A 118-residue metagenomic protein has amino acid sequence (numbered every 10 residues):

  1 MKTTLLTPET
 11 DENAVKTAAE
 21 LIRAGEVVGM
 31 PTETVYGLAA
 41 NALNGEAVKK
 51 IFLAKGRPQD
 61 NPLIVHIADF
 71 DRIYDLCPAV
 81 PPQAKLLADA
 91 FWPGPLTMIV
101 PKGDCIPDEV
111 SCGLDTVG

Functional and structural regions predicted by a protein language model:
M1-G118: Active-site-adjacent structural elements in enzyme catalytic cores
